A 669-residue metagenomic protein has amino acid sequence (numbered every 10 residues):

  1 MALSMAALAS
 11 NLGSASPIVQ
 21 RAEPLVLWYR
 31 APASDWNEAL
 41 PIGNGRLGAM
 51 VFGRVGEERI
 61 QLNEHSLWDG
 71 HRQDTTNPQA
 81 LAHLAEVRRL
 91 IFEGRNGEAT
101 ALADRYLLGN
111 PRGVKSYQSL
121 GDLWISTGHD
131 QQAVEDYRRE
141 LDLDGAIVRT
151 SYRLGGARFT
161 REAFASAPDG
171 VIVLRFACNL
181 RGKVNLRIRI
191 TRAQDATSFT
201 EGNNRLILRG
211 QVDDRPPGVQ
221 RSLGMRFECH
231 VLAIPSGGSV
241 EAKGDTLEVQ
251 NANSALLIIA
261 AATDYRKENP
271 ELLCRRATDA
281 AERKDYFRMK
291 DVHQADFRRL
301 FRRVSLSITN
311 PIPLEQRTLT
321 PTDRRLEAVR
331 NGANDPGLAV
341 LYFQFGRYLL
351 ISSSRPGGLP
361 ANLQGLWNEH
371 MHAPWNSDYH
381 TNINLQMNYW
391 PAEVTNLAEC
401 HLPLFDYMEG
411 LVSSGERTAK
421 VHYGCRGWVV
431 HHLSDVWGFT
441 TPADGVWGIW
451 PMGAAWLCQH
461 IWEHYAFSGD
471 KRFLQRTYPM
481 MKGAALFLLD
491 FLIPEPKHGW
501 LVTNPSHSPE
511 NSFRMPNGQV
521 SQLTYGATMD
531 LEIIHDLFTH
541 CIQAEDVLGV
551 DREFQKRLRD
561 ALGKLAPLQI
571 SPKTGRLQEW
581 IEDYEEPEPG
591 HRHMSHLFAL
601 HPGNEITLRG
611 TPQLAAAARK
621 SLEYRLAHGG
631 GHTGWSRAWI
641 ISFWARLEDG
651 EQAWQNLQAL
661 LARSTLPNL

Functional and structural regions predicted by a protein language model:
L3-R21: Bacterial Sec-dependent signal peptides at the C-terminal "C-region" and cleavage site
S16-V446, I461-Y465, K482, P496 (+6 more regions): Aromatic-residue-lined binding/catalytic grooves and analogous aromatic/hydrophobic interfacial grooves in multimeric
F343, T381-L385, P451-C458, Y478 (+4 more regions): Short alpha-helical patches at coil-to-helix transitions and adjacent helical residues in well-structured domains
G346, L457, M481, I534 (+3 more regions): Hydrophobic, well-ordered secondary-structure elements that form the walls of internal hydrophobic environments
G365, E369, L501-T503, N511 (+1 more regions): C-terminal catalytic domain of Rieske-type non-heme iron oxygenases
N384, W450-H464, F473-D490, S636-R637 (+1 more regions): Extended, hydrophobic alpha-helical segments in both membrane/secreted and soluble proteins
G483-A544: Acidic/histidine-rich catalytic neighborhood
